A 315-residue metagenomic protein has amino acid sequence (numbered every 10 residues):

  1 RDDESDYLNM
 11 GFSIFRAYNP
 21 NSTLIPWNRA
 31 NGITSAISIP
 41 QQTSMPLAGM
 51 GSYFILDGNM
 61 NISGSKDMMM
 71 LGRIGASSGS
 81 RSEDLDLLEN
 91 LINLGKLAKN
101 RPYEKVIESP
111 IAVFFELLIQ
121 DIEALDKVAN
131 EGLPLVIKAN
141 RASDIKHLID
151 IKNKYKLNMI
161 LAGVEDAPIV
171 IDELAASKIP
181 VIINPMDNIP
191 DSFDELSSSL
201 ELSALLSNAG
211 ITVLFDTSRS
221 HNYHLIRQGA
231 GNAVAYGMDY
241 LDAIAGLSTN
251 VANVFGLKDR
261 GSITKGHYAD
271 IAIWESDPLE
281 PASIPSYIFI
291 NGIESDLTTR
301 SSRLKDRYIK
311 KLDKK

Functional and structural regions predicted by a protein language model:
R1-I39: Metal-associated gating/positioning segment near the N- to mid-region
D3, L8-G11, P134, A175 (+3 more regions): His/Asp/Glu-enriched, well-ordered alpha-helical/loop segment that forms or immediately abuts the divalent-metal
R29-M159, I284: Polyanionic/metal-chelating signatures
A124, I169-V170, L202: Short acidic active-site motifs
V136-N140, N158-D166, M186, P190-S192: Catalytic beta/alpha-barrel core
D166-A176: Active-site-adjacent beta->alpha loops and helix N-cap segments on the catalytic face of soluble alpha/beta enzymes
K265-Y308: C-terminal cap of metal-dependent C-N hydrolases
